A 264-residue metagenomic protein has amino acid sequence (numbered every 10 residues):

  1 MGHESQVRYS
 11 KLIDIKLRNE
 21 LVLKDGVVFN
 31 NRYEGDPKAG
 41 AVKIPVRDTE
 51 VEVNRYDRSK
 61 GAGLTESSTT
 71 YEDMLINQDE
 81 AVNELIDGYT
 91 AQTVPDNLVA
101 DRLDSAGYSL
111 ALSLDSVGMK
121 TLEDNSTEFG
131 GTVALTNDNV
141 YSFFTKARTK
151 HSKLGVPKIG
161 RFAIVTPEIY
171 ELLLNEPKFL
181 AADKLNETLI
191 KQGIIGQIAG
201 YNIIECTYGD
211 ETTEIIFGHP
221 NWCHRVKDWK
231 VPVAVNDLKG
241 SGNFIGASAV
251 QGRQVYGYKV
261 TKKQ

Functional and structural regions predicted by a protein language model:
M1-D73: N-terminal "assembly arms/tails" that initiate or stabilize quaternary assembly in self-assembling proteins
K11-L21, F143-A147, I215, P220-V233: Short, Φ-rich (hydrophobic/aromatic) sequence segments
K38, V42, H151-V231: Extended oligomerization regions of viral-like shell subunits
K43-R47, L75-N77, L85, I164 (+3 more regions): Residues in well-ordered beta-strands of folded domains
E52-R55, V94, L172-N175, A182 (+1 more regions): Short helix/loop capping segments that flank catalytic or ligand/cofactor-binding pockets
T70-Q92: Short acidic, glycine/tyrosine-flanked loop/strand segments centered on an H-E-D-like triad
G88-V156: Alpha-helical scaffold segments that mediate packing/assembly in large oligomeric complexes
N236-Q264: Extended, compositionally biased alpha-helical segments that mediate assembly or anchoring
